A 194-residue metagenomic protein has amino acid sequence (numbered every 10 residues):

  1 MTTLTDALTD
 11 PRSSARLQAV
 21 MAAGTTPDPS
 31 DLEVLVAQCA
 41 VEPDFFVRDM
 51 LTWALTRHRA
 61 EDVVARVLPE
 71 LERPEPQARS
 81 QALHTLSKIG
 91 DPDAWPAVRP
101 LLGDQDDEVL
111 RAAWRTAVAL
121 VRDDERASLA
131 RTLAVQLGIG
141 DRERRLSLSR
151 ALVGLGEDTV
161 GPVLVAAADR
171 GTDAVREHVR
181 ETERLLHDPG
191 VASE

Functional and structural regions predicted by a protein language model:
M1-A7, T26-V41, A60-E72, D91-G103 (+3 more regions): Amphipathic alpha-helical scaffolding segments comprising HEAT/armadillo-like alpha-solenoid repeats
T9, S14-P27: Alpha-helical segment of the N-proximal tetratricopeptide repeat
P11-R12, P43-D44, P74-P76, Q105-D106 (+2 more regions): Short inter-helical turns and helix N-cap capping residues of alpha-solenoid HEAT/ARM repeat scaffolds
P76, H84, K88, P100 (+3 more regions): Alpha-helical adaptor scaffolds
V165-A168, R176-P189: Leucine-rich solenoid repeat scaffolds
